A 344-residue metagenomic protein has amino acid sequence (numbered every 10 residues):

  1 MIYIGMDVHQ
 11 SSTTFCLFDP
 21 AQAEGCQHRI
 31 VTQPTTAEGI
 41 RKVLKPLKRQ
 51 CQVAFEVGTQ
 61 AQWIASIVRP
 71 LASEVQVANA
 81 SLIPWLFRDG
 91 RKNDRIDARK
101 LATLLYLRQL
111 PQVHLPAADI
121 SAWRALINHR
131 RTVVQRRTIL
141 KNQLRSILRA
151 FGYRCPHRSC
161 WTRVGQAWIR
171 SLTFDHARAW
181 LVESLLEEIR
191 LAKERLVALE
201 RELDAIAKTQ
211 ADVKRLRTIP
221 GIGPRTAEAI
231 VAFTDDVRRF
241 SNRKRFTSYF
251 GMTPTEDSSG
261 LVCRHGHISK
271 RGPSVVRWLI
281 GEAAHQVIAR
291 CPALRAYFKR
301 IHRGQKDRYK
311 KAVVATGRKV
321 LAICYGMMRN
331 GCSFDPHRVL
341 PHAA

Functional and structural regions predicted by a protein language model:
M1-A344: A detector of single, family-specific signature residues that are central to catalytic or substrate-handling motifs
